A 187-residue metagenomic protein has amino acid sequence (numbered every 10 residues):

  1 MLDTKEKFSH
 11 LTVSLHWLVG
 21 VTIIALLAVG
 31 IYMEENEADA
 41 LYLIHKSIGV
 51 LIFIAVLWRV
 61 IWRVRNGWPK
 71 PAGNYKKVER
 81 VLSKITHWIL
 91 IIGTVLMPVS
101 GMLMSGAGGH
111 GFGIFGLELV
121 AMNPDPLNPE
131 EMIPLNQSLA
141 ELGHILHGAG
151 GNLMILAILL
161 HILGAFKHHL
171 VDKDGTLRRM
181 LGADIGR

Functional and structural regions predicted by a protein language model:
M1-R187: Membrane-embedded alpha-helical bundles that constitute the cytochrome b-like, heme-associated redox core of multi-pass
